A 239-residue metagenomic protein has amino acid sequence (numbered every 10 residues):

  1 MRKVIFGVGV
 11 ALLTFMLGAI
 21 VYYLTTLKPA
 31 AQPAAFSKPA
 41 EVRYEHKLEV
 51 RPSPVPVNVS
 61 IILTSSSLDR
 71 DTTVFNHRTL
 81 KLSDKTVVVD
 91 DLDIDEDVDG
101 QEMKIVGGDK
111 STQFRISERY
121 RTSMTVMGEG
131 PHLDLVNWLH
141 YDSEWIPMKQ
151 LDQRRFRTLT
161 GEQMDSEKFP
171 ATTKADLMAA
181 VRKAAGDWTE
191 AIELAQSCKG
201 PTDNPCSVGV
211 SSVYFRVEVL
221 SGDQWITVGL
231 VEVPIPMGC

Functional and structural regions predicted by a protein language model:
M1-L13: N-terminal Sec-pathway targeting helices
R2, G18-A19, A40: A general marker of short, structured functional hotspots
V10-L12, V21, W225: Polar low-complexity intrinsically disordered regions enriched in Ser/Thr and small residues
G18-A31: Membrane-interface motif at the C-terminal end of an N-terminal transmembrane signal
P29-V213, E218-C239: Non-catalytic macromolecular-recognition regions in eukaryotic signaling proteins
